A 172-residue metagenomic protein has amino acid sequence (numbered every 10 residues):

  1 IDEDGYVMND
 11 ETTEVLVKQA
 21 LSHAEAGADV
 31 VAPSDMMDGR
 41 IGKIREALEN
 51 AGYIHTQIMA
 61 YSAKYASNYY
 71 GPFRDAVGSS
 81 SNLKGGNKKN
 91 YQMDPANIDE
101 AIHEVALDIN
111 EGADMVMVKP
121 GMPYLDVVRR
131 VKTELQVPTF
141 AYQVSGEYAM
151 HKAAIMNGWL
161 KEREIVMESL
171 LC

Functional and structural regions predicted by a protein language model:
I1-C172: Alpha/beta enzyme core
